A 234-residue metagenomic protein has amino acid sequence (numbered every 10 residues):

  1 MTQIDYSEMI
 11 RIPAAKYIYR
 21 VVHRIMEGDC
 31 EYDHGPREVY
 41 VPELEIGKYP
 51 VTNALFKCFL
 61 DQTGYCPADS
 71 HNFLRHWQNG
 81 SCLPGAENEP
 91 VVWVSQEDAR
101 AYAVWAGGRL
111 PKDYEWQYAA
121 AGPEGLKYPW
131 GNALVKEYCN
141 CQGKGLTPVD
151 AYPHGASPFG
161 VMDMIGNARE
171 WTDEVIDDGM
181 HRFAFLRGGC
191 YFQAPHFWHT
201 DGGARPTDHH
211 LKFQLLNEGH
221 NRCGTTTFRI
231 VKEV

Functional and structural regions predicted by a protein language model:
T2-L74, W93-Q96, G166: A short glycine-rich, aromatic-capped structural motif
S7, M164, T226-F228: Change "...and in nucleic-acid phosphodiester-cleaving endonucleases..." to "...and in nucleic-acid processing enzymes
I12, I18, L74-L211, G219-G224: Functional-site microenvironments in short loops/helix caps that host divalent-cation chemistry
V21, L60, D173, K232-V234: Residue-level signal for short segments within beta-strands and strand-turn junctions of well-structured beta-sheet
A54-L55, D98-A101, R229: Short amphipathic alpha-helical face segments that pack within enzyme cores and frequently flank/anchor catalytic
L216: Metal- and O2-centered redox machinery and metal/ROS homeostasis
G224-V234: Short, structured beta-strand segments at or near domain termini in extracellular proteins/domains
